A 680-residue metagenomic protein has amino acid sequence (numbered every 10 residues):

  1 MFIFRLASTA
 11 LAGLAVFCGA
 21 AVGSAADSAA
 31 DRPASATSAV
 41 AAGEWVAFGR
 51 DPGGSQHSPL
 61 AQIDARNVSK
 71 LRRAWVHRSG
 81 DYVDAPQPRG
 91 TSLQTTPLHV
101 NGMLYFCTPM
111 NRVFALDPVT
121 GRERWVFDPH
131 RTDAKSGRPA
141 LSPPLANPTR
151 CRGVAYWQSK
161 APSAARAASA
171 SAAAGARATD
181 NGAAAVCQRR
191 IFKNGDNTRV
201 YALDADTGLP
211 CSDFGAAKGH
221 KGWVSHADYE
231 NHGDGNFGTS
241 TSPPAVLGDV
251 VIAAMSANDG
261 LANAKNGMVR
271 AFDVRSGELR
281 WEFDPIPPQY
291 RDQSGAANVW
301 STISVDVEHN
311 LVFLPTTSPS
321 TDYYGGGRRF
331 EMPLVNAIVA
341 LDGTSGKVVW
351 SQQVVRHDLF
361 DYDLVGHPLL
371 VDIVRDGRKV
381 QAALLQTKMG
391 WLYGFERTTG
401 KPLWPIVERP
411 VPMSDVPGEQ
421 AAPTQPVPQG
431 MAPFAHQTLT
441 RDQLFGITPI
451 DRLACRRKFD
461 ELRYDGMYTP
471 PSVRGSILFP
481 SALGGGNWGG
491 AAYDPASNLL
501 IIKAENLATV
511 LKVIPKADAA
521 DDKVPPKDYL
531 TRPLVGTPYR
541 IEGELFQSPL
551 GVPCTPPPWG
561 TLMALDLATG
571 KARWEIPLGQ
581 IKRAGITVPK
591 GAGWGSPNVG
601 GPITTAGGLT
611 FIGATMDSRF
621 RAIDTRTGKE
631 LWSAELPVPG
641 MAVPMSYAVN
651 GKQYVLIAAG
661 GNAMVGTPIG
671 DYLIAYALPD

Functional and structural regions predicted by a protein language model:
M1-F4: N-terminal secretory signal peptides that target proteins for export/translocation
A7-A20: Bacterial N-terminal signal peptides
A25-Q62, S171, P423-R452, K527: N-terminal pre-domain segments of enzymes
W45, P52-G53, W75, S79-D81 (+3 more regions): Acidic, proline/glycine-rich low-complexity intrinsically disordered segments
W45-G49, G90-R112, P143-R199, N236-V269 (+9 more regions): Repeat-blade elements of multi-bladed beta-propeller folds
V46, P52-P59, Y82-Q87, F114 (+2 more regions): Short, solvent-exposed loop/turn elements at domain surfaces
R66-Y82, V113-A146, Y156-A173, V200-G235 (+11 more regions): Extracytoplasmic/lumenal domain signature
Q429-T509, A517-D518, T561-A564: Long, low-complexity segments enriched in small/aliphatic residues
